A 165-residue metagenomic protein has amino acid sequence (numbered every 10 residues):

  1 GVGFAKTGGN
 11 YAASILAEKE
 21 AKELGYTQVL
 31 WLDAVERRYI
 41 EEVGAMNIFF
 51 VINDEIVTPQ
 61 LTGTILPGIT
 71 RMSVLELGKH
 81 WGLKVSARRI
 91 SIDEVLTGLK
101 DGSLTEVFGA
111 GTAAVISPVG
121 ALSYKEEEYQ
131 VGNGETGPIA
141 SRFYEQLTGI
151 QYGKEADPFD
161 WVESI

Functional and structural regions predicted by a protein language model:
G1-I165: Helix-start/capping segments and mature chain N-termini
